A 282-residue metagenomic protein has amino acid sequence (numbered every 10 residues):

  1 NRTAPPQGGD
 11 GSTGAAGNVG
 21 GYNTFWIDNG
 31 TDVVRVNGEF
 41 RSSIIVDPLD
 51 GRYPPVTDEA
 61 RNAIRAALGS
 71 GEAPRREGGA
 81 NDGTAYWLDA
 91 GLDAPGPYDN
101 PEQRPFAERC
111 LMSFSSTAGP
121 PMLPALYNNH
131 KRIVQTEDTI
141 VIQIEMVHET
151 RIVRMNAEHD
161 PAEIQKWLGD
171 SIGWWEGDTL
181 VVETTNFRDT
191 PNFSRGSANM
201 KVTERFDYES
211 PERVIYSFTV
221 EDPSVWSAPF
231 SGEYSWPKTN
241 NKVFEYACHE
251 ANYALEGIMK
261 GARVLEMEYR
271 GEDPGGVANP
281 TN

Functional and structural regions predicted by a protein language model:
N1-N282: PEST-like low-complexity, intrinsically disordered acidic/proline/serine-rich tracts that flank trafficking/processing
